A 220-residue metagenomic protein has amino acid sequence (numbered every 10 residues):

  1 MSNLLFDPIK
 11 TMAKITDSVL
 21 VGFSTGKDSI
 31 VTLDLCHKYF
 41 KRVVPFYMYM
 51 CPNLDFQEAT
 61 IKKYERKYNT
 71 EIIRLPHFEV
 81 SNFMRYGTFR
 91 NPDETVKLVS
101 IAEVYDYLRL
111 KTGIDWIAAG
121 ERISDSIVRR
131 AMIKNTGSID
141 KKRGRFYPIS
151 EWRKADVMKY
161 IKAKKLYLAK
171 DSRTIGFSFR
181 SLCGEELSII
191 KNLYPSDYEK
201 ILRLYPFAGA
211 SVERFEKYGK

Functional and structural regions predicted by a protein language model:
M1-K220: Nucleotide-activated chemistry modules centered on ATP-dependent adenylation/adenylyltransferase
